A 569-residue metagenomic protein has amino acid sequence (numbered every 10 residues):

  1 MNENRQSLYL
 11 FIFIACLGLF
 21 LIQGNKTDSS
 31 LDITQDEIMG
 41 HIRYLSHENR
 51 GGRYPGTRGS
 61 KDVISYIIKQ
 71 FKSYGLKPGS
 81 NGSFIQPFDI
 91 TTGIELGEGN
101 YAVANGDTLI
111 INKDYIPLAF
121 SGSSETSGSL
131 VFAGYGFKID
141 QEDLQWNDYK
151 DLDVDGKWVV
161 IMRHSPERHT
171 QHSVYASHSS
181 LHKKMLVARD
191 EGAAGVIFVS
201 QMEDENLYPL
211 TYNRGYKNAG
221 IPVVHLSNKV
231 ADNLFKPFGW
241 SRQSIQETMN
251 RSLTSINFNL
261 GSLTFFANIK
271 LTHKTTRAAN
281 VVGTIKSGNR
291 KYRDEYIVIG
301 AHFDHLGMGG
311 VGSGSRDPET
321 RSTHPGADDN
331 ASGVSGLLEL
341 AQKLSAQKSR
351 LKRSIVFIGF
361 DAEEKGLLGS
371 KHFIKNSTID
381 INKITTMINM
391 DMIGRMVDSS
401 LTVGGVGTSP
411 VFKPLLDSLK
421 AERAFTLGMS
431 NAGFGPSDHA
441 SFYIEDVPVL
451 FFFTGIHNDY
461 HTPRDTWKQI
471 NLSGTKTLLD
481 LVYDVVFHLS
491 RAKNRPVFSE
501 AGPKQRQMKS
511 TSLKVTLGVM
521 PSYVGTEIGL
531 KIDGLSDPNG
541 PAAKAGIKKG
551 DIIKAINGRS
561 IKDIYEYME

Functional and structural regions predicted by a protein language model:
T27, D32-R58, D62, Y74 (+8 more regions): N-terminal capping segment at the start of a domain
D32-R50, P55-P78, D151-D153, K157-S179 (+2 more regions): Catalytic-core environment of secreted peptidases
E48-P166, G261, I269-H273, R277-N280: Noncatalytic luminal/extracellular "stalk/propeptide" segments of secretory-pathway proteins
L109-D151, N218-G326, E339-Q342, A346-S349: Soluble metallo-hydrolase cores and metallopeptidase-like ectodomains found primarily in the secretory/periplasmic
L109-I110, G128, K150, I221-S244 (+3 more regions): Metal-dependent peptidase/peptidase-like ectodomains
R168, R189, G195, S200 (+3 more regions): Active-site-adjacent substrate-binding region of metalloamidase/peptidase-like peptide-processing proteins
S177-K183, D204, R277, Y292 (+4 more regions): Acidic/histidine-rich catalytic neighborhood of metal-dependent amide-processing enzymes
R464, P496-E569: C-terminal recognition in membrane/secretory proteostasis and scaffolding
